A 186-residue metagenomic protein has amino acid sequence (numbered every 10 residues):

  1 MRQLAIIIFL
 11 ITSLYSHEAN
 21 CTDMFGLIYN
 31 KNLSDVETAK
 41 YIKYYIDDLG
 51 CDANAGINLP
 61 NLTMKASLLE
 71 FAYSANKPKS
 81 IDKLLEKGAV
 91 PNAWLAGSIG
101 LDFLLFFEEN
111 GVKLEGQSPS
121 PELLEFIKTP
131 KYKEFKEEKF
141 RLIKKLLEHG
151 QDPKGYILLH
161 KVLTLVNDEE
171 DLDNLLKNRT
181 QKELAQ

Functional and structural regions predicted by a protein language model:
M1-E18: Classical Sec-dependent N-terminal signal peptides that target proteins to the secretory pathway
H17-D23, T129-D152, T164-Q186: Ankyrin-repeat-protein effector appendages
A19-N32, N54-F71, V90-D102, E115-P130 (+2 more regions): Ankyrin-repeat boundary/"N-cap" motif
D35-D47, N76-L85, L101-N110, F135-L147 (+1 more regions): Ankyrin repeat structural motif
G50-C51, G88-A89, V112, Q151 (+1 more regions): Ankyrin-repeat C-terminal turn/loop position
A53-A55, L69-E70, S74-S80, F140-G155: A short, hydrophobic secondary-structure junction motif
